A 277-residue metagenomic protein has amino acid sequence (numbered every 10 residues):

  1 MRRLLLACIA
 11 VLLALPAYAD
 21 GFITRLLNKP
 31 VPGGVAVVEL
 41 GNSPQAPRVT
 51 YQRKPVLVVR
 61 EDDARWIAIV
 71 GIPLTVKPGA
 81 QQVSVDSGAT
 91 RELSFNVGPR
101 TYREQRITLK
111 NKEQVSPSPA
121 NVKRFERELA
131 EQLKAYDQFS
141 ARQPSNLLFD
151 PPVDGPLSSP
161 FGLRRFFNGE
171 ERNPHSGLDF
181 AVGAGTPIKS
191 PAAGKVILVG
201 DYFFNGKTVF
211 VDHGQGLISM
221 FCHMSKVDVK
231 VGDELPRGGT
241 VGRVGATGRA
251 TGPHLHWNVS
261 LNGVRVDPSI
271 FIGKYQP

Functional and structural regions predicted by a protein language model:
R2-A10: Sec-dependent signal peptide recognition, specifically the positively charged N-region followed immediately by
A14-P16: N-terminal signal peptide c-region/cleavage motif recognized by signal peptidases
A19-S94, P99-T101: Cationic-aromatic interfacial patches
R53, V83, L157, F180 (+4 more regions): Terminal peptide-recognition signature
S94-N205: Surface-exposed, glycine-biased beta-strand/turn segments
S176, P191-S225, P253, N258: Zn2+-dependent peptidoglycan hydrolase active-site motif and core
P187-I197, K226-V244: Short, well-structured beta-strand-loop connectors
T208-D212, L217, D233-P277: Conserved, short, structured surface segments that act as functional micro-motifs
